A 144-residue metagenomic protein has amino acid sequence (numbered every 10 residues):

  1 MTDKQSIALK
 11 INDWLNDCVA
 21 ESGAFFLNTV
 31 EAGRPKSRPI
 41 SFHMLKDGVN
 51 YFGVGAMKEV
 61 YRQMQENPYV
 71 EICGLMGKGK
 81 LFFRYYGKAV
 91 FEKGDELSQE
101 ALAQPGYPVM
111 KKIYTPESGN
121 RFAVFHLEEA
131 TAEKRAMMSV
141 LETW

Functional and structural regions predicted by a protein language model:
M1-F25: Extreme N-terminal tail/first-helix region
T2-S6, R84-W144: Charged, gly/pro-rich active-site loop segments
I7-D13, V54-V60, P108: Charged, amphipathic alpha-helical segments
D17-A32, V70-G74: A short, Trp-centered hydrophobic/proline-enriched beta-strand micro-motif
F26, N50-Y51, E133: General beta-strand recognition
A32-R34, G79-L81: Short glycine/serine/proline-enriched coil/turn segments at secondary-structure junctions
R38-S41: Conserved beta-strand in the GNAT
H43-K80: A short mixed-secondary-structure module that forms the rim of ligand-binding clefts
